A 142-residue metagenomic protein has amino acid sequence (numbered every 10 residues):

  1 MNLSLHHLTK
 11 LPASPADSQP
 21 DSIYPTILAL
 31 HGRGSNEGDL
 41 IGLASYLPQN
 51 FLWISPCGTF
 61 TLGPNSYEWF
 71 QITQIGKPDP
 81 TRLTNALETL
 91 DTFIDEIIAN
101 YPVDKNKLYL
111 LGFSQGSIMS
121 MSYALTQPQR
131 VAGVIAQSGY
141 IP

Functional and structural regions predicted by a protein language model:
N2-S22, T26-V103: Serine-hydrolase catalytic machinery in alpha/beta-hydrolase-like enzymes
N106-P142: Primarily recognizes the serine-hydrolase "nucleophile elbow" in alpha/beta-hydrolase and SGNH/GDSL folds
